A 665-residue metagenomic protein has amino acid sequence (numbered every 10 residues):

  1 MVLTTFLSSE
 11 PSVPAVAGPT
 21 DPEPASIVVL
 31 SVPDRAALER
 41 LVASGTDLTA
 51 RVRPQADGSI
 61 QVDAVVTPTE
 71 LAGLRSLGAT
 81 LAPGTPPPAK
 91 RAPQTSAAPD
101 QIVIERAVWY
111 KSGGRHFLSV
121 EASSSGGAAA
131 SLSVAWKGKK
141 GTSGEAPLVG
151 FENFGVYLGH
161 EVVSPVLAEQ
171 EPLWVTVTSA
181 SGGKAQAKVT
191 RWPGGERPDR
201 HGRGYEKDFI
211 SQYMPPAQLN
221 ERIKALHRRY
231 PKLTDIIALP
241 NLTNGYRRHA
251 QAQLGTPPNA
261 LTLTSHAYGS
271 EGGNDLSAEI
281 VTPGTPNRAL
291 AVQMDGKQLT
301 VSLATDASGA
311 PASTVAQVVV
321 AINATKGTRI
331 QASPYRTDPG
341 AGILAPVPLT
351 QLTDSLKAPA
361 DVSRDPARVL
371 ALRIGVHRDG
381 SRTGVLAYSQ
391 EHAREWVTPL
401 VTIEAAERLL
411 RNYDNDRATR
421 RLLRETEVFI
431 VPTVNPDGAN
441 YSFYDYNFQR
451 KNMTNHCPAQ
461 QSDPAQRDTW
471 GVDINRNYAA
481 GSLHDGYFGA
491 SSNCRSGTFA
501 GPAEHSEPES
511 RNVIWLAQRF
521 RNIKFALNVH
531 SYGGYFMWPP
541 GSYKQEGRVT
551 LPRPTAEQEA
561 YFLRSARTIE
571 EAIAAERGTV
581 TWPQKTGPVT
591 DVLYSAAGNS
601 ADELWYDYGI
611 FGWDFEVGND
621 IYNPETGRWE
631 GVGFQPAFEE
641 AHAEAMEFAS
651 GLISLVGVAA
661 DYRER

Functional and structural regions predicted by a protein language model:
M1-A17: Secretory targeting and sorting signals
A15-D275, P283-G284, M294-R665: M14 metallocarboxypeptidase catalytic domain recognition
